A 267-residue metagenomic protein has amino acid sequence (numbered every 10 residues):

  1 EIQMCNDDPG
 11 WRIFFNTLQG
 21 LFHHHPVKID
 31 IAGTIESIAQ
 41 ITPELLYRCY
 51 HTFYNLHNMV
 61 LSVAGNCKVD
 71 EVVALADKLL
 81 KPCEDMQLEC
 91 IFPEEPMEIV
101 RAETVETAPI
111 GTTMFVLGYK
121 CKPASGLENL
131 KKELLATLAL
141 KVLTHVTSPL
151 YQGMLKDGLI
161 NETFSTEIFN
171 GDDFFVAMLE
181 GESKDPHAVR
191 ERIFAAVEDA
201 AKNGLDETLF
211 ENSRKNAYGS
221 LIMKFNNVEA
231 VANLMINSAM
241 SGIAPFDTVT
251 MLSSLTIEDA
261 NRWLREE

Functional and structural regions predicted by a protein language model:
E1-E89, T112, C121, G126 (+4 more regions): Charge-rich, well-structured scaffold segments of protease-associated domains
M97-E98: Self-splicing inteins and homing endonuclease
R101-T104: Flexible, small-/acidic-enriched active-site or ligand-binding loops
A108-P109: A short catalytic or substrate-binding loop motif that flags glycine-/basic-rich loops and adjacent residues that bind
F115-L117: Long, positively charged, glycine-interspersed low-complexity recognition regions
